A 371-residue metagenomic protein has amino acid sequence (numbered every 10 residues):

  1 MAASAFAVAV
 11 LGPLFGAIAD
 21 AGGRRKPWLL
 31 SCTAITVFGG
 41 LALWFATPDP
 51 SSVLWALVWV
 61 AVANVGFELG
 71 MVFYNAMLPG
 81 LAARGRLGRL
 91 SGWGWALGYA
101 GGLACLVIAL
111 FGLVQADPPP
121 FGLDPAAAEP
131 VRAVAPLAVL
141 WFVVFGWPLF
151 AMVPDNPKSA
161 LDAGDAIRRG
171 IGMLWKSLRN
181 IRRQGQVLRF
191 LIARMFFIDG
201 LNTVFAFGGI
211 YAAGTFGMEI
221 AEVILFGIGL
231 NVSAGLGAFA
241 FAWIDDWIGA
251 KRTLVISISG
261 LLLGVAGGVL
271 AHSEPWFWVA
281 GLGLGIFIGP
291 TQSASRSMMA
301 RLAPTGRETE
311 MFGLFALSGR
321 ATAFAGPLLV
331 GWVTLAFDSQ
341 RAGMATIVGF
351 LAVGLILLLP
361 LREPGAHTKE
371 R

Functional and structural regions predicted by a protein language model:
V10-R24, L236-A250, T334: Helix-to-loop junctions at the C-terminal end of transmembrane segments in multipass secondary transporters
P27-A42, R252-G267: Structural signature of the two symmetry-related core transmembrane helices
W44-W59, V269-G281: Helix-loop junctions at membrane interfaces in 12-TM secondary transporters
L69-A82, P290-A303: Intracellular juxtamembrane helix-capping segments at the cytosolic ends of symmetry-related transmembrane helices
F111-L140, W332-L351: A membrane-interface helix-boundary motif in multi-pass transporters
W141-M152, A345-R371: Multi-pass alpha-helical transporter architecture, strongest for 12-TM Major Facilitator/SLC carriers used
P154-I192: Juxtamembrane intracellular "pre-TM" segments in multi-pass secondary transporters
A206-V223: Short amphipathic helix-loop junctions that connect adjacent transmembrane helices in Major Facilitator Superfamily/SLC
